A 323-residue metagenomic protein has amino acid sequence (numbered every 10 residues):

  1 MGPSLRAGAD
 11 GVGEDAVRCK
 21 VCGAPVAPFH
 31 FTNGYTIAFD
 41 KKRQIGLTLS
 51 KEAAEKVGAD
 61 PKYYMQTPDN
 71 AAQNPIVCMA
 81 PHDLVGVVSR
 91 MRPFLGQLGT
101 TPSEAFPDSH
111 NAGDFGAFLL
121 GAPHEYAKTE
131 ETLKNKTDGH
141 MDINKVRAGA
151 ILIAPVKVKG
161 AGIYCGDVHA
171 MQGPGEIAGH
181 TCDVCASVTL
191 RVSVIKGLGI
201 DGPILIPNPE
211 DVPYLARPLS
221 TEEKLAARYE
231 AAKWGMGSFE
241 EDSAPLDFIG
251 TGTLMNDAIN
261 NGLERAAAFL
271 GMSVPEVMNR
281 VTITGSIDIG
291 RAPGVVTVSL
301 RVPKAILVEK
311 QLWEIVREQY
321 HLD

Functional and structural regions predicted by a protein language model:
M1-R147, I153: Intrinsically disordered, low-complexity linker/loop segments enriched in Gly/Pro and charged/polar residues
G2-G23, T36-I45, C165-I200, I206-N208: Short, compositionally biased
S4, K157-G162: Short, charged beta-turn/beta-strand-edge "cap" motif at the junction between a beta-strand and an adjacent loop
I151, C185-T189, S220: Active-site lining segments that contact anionic ligands and/or coordinate catalytic metals
V158, V194-L198, V302: A broadly conserved detector of short glycine/acidic/proline-rich loop/turn motifs that flank catalytic sites and bind
G160-Y164, Q172, I287-D288: Flexible loop/turn segments at secondary-structure boundaries
P207-S286: Extended, compositionally biased non-globular segments
N261-D323: TerminUS-proximal long segments
